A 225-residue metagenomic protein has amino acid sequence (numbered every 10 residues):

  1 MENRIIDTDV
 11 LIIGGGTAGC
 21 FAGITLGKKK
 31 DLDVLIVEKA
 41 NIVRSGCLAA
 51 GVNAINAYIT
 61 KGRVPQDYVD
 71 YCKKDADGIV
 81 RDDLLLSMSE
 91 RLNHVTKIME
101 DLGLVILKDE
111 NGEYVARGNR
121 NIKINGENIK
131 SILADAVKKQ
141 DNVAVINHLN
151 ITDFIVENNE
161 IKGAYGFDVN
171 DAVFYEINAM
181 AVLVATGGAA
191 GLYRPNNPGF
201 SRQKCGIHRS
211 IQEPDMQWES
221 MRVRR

Functional and structural regions predicted by a protein language model:
E2, L32-D33, K39-K162, G166-D168 (+4 more regions): Conserved N-terminal/central alpha/beta ligand/cofactor-binding core
I5-T8, D171-A181: Core beta-strand elements of the Rossmann-like FAD/NAD(P) dinucleotide-binding domain in flavoenzyme oxidoreductases
V10-I36: N-terminal Rossmann-like FAD-binding beta1-loop-alpha1 element of flavoenzymes
G15, S45-V52, H208-M216: Active-site nucleophile and cofactor-binding loops and adjacent substrate-binding regions of central metabolic enzymes
C20, N93, K123, E127 (+2 more regions): Conserved structured core elements
G27-K28, E100, R225: Anion (oxyanion) recognition and catalysis
A181-R225: Glycine-rich loop(s) and the adjacent beta-strand/alpha-helix scaffold that form part
